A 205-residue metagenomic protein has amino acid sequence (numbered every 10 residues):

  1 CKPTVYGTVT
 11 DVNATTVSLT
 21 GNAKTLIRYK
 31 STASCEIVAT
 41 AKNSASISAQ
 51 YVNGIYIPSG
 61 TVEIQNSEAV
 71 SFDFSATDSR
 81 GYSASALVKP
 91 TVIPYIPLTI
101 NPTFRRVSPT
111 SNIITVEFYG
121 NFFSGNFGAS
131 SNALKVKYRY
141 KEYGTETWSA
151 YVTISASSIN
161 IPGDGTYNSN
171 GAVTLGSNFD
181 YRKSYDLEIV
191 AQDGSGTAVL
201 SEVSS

Functional and structural regions predicted by a protein language model:
C1-Y6, T91-I100, S205: Extracellular interdomain linker/stem segments of modular secreted and single-pass surface proteins
V5-T32, R105-I114: Short, solvent-exposed loop/linker segments at the N-terminal edge of repeated beta-sheet extracellular domains
G21, I27-A41, I114-F127: Aromatic/hydrophobic beta-strand junction motif of beta-rich domains
E36-Y56, N132-K141: Change to "...patches in solvent-exposed regions of secreted, membrane-anchored, or virion-exposed structural
A49-T61, T147-N168: Solvent-exposed serine/threonine-rich low-complexity stretches and specific carbohydrate-binding patches
T61-V70, T166-S184: Surface-exposed, short loops/turns at beta-strand junctions within beta-sandwich domains
A76-D78, A191-D193: Conserved structural position at the C-terminal beta-strand of extracellular beta-sandwich adhesion modules
Y82-V88, Y151, D193-S204: Extracellular and select intracellular beta-sandwich modules with Ser/Thr-enriched, small-residue motifs on
